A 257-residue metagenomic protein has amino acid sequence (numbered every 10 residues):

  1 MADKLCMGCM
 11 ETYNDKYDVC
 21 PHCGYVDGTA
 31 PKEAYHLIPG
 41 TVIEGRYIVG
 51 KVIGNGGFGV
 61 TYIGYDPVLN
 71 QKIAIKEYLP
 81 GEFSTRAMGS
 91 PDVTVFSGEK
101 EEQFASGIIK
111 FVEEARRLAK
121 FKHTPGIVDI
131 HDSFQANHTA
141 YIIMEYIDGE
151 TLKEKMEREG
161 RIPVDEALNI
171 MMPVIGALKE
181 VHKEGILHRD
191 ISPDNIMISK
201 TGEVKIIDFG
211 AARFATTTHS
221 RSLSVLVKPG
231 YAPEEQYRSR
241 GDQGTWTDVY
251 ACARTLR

Functional and structural regions predicted by a protein language model:
G50-G56, T61: Protein kinase glycine-rich loop
A87-K120: AlphaC helix of the eukaryotic protein kinase fold
S133: Activation-segment/catalytic-loop signature of the eukaryotic protein kinase fold
N137-T151, K155: Conserved short submotifs of the Hanks-type protein kinase catalytic core that shape the nucleotide-binding pocket
I170-M171: Activation segment signature within eukaryotic-like protein kinase domains
I175-I186: Protein kinase catalytic-loop region centered on the HRD/HxD motif
S222-E235: Conserved activation segment of eukaryotic-like protein kinases, specifically the C-terminal portion of the activation
